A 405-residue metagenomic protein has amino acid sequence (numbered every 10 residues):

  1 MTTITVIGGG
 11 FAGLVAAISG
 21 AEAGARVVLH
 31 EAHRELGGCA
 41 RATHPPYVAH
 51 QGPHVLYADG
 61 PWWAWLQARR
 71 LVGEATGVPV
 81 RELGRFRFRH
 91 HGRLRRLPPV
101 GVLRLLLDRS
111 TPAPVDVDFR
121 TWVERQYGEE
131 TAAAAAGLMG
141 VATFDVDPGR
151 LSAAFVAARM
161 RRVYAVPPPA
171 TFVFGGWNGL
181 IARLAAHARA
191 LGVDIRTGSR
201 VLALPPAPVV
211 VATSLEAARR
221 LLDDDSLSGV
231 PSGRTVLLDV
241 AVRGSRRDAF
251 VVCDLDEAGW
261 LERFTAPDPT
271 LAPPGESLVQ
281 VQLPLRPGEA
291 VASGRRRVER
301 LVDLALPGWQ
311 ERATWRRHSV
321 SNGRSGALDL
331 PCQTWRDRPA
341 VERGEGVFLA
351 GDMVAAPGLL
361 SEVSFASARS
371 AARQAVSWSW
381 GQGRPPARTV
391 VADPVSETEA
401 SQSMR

Functional and structural regions predicted by a protein language model:
T2-L29: N-terminal Rossmann-like FAD-binding beta1-loop-alpha1 element of flavoenzymes
A12, E35, E216: Conserved Rossmann-like nucleotide-cofactor binding loop
A21-H44: Glycine-rich FAD pyrophosphate-binding loop
A23, S199-V291, R338, A387-R405: Mid-domain catalytic core of redox enzymes that form a hydrophobic substrate pocket/lid adjacent to a catalytic redox
R41-G60, R109-S110: Glycine-rich active-site loop/strand segments that organize a redox cofactor
A58-V156, Y164-P168: Mobile amphipathic helical/loop "lid" adjacent to a hydrophobic cofactor/ligand pocket
A157-L202: Helical element adjacent to the flavin cofactor pocket in flavoenzyme catalytic cores
F264, T270-R405: Conserved flavin/dinucleotide-binding core of flavoenzymes
